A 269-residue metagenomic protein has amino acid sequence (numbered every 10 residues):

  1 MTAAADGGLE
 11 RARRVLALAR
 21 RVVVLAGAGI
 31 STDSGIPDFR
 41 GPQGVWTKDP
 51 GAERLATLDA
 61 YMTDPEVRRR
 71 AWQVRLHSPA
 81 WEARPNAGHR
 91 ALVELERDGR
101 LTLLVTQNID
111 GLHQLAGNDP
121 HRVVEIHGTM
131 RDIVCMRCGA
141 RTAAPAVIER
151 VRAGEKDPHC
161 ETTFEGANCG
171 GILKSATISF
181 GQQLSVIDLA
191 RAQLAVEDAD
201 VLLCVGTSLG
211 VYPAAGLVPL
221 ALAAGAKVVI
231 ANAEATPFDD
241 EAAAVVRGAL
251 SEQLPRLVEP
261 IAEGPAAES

Functional and structural regions predicted by a protein language model:
M1-S269: Conserved catalytic core of sirtuin-type NAD+-dependent deacylases
